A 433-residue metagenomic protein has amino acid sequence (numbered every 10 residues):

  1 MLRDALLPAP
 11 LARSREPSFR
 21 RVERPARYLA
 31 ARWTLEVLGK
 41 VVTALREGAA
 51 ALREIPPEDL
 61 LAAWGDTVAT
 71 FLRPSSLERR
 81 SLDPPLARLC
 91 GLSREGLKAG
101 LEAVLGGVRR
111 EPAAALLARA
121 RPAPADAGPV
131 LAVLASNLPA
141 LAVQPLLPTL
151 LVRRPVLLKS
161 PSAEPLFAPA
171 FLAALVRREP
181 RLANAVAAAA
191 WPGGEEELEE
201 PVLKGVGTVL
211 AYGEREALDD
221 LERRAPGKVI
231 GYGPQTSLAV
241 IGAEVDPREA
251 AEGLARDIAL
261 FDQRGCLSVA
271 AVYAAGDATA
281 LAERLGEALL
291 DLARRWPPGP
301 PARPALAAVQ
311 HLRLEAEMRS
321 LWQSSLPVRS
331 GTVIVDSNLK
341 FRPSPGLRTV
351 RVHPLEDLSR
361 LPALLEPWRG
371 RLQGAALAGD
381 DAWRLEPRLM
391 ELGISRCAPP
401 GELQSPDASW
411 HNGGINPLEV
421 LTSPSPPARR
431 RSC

Functional and structural regions predicted by a protein language model:
M1-A127: N-terminal Rossmann-like NAD(P)+-binding subdomain of aldehyde/semialdehyde dehydrogenases
A113-E179: Conserved small-residue-rich beta-alpha loop and adjacent elements that most often cradle the phosphate/pyrophosphate
L117-N137, W191-L203, V335-L347: Donor nucleotide-activated moiety binding/catalytic core segment of transferases that use nucleotide-activated donors
V133-S136, K159-P161, W191-P192, A211-E214 (+4 more regions): Short His-Asn-centered micro-motif
V152, G205, A225, L392-G393: Short, structured coil segments at secondary-structure junctions
E179-A271, G276, Q404-C433: Conserved NAD(P)+-binding/catalytic subdomain of aldehyde/semialdehyde dehydrogenases
F261-A376, W383-R384, R388-R429, C433: NAD(P)-dependent aldehyde/semialdehyde dehydrogenase
